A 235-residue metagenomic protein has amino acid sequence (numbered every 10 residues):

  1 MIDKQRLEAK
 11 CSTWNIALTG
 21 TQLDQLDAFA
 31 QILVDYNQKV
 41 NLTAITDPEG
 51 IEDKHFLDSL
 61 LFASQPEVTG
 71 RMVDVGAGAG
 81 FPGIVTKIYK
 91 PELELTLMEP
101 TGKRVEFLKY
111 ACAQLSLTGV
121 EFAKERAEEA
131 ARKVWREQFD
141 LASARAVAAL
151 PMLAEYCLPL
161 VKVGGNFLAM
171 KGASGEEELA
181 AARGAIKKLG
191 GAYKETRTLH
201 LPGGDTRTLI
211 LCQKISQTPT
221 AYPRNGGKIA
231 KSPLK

Functional and structural regions predicted by a protein language model:
I2-V73, K103-V120: Class I SAM-dependent transferase core
T46, K124-R126, E195-R197: Short loop/edge segments at beta-strand edges and connector loops that shape dinucleotide/nucleotide cofactor-binding
L60-A148, A154: Conserved SAM/SAH cofactor-binding pocket of Class I
K90, V161-V163: Helix-to-beta-strand junctions that scaffold the AdoMet/dcAdoMet cofactor pocket in Class I SAM-dependent enzymes
R104-E106, G175, L179: Short alpha-helix immediately C-terminal to the canonical SAM-binding loop
E128, G172-E176, H200: Short "lid" loop at the C-terminus of a central beta-strand within the Rossmann-like core of SAM-dependent
G164-S174: Conserved beta-strand signature within the Rossmann-like core of class I S-adenosyl-L-methionine
A180-K235: SAM/dcSAM-binding transferase cores
